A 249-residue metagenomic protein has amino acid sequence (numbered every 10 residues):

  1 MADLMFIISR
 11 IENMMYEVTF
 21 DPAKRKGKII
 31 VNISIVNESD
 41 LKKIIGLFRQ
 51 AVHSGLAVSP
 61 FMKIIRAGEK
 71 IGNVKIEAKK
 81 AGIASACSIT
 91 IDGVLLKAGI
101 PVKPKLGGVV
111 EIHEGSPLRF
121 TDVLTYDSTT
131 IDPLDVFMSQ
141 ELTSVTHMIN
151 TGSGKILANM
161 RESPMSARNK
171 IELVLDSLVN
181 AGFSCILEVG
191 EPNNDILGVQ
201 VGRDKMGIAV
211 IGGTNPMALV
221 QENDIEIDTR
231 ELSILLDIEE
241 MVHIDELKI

Functional and structural regions predicted by a protein language model:
M1-N13, P22-I249: Conserved mixed alpha/beta catalytic, RNA-binding, or beta-rich assembly cores of soluble enzyme, regulatory
